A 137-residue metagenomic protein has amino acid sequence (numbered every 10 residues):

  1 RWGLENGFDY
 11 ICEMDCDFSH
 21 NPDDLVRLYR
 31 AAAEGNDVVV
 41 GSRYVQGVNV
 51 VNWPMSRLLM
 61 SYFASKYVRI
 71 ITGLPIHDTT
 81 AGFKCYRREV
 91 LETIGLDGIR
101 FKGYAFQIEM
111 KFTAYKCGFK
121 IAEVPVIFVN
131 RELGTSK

Functional and structural regions predicted by a protein language model:
R1-G3, F8-Y10, P22-Y104, R131-K137: Acceptor/aglycone-binding surface of glycosyltransferases and processive sugar-polymer synthases
F18-S19: Acidic metal-phosphate-binding loop of nucleotide-sugar-dependent transferases
P75, G98-K102, K111-V129: Catalytic donor-sugar/metal-binding loop of nucleotide-sugar-dependent glycosyltransferases
I108: DNA-recognition element of transcription regulators
